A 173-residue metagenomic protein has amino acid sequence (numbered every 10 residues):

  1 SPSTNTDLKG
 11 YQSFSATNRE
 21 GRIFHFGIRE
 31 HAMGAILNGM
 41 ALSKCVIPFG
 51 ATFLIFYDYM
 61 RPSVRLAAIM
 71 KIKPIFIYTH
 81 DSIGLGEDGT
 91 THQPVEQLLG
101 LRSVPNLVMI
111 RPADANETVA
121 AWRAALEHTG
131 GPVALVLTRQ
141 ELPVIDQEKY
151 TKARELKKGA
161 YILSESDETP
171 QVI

Functional and structural regions predicted by a protein language model:
S1-P143: Thiamine diphosphate
L142-I162: Aromatic-enriched
K157-I173: Generic long, charged, amphipathic alpha-helical segments
